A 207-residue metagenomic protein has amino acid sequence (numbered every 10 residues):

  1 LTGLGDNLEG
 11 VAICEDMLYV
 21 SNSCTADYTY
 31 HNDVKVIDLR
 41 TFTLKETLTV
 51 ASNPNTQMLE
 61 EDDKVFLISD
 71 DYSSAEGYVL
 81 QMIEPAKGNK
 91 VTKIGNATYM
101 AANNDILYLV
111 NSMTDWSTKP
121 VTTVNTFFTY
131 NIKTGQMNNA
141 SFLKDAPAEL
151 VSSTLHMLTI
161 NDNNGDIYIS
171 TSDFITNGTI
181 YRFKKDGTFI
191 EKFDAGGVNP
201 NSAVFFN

Functional and structural regions predicted by a protein language model:
L1-K45: Long, acidic/polar, low-complexity amphipathic helices and coiled-coil-like
L1-T2, T43-T49, A86-N96, Q136-L150 (+1 more regions): A short beta-strand motif characteristic of beta-propeller blades
G5-I13, V50-D62, K93-I106, V110 (+2 more regions): Repeated scaffold domains used in trafficking and secretory/extracellular systems, primarily beta-propellers
V20-S21, F66-I68, Y108-N111, I169-S170: Residue position within the beta-strands of beta-propeller blades
T25-N32, Y72-Y78, S117-V124, D173-N177: Short, solvent-exposed loop/turn segments at conserved positions within beta-propeller repeat blades
H31-L39, V79-E84, T123-I132, I180-K185: Beta-propeller blade signature
A75-W116: Long, well-ordered mid-to-C-terminal structural blocks that present hydrophobic/aromatic surfaces
N139-S172: C-terminal hydrophobic structural anchor segments that stabilize assembly/packing rather than catalytic chemistry
